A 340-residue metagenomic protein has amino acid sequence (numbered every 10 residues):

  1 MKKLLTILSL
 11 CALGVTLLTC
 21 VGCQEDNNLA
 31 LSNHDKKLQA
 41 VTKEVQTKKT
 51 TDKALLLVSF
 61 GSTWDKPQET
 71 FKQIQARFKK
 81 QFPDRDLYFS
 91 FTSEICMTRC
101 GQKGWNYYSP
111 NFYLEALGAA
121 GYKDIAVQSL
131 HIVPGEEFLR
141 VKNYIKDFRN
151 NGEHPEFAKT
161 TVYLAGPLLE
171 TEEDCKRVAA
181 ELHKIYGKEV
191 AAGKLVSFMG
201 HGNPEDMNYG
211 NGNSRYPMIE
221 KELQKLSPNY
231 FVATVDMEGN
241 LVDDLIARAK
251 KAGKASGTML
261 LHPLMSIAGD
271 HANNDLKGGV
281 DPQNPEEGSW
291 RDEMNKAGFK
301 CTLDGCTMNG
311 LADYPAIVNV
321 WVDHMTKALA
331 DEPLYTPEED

Functional and structural regions predicted by a protein language model:
M1-S9: Bacterial N-terminal signal peptides that target proteins for export
L4, G14-L17: A detector of low-complexity, intrinsically disordered, Ser/Thr/Gly/Pro/Ala-rich segments
C11-A12, T336: Repetitive helical segments and hydrophobic/amphipathic motifs
A12-V15, G121: Short, flexible helical or helix-coil boundary motifs
L18-G22: C-terminal motif of bacterial Sec signal peptides marking the signal peptidase cleavage site
Q24-D340: Extended amphipathic ligand-handling, pore-lining, and cofactor/metal-binding catalytic surfaces
